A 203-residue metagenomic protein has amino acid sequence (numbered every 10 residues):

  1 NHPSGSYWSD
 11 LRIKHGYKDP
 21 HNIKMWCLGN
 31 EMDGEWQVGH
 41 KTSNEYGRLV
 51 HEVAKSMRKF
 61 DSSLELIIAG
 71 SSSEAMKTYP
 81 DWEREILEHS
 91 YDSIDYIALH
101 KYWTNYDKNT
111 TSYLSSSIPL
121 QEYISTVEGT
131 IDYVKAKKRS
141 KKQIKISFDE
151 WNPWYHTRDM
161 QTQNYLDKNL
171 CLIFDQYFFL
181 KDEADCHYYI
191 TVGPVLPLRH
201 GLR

Functional and structural regions predicted by a protein language model:
N1-T104, S125: N-terminal catalytic cores of secreted or lumenal carbohydrate-active enzymes
Y17, E88, K138, F178-F179: A general structural signal for stabilizing positions within well-ordered secondary structure
D33-Q37, S73-T78, W103-N109, N152-R158 (+1 more regions): Flexible loop/turn segments at secondary-structure boundaries
H40-S43, D81-E83, T111-L114, Q161-Q163 (+1 more regions): Short, glycine/charged-enriched secondary-structure capping and boundary segments
K41-R48, L114-E122, Q163-F174: Alpha-helix N-cap and loop-to-helix initiation/capping positions
E52-K55, K59, T104-M160: Glycoside hydrolase catalytic-domain groove-lining segments
D61, S90, K138-K141, D182-E183: A structural signal for short coil/turn segments at secondary-structure junctions
I146-R203: Aromatic/acidic polysaccharide-binding cleft in carbohydrate-active enzymes
